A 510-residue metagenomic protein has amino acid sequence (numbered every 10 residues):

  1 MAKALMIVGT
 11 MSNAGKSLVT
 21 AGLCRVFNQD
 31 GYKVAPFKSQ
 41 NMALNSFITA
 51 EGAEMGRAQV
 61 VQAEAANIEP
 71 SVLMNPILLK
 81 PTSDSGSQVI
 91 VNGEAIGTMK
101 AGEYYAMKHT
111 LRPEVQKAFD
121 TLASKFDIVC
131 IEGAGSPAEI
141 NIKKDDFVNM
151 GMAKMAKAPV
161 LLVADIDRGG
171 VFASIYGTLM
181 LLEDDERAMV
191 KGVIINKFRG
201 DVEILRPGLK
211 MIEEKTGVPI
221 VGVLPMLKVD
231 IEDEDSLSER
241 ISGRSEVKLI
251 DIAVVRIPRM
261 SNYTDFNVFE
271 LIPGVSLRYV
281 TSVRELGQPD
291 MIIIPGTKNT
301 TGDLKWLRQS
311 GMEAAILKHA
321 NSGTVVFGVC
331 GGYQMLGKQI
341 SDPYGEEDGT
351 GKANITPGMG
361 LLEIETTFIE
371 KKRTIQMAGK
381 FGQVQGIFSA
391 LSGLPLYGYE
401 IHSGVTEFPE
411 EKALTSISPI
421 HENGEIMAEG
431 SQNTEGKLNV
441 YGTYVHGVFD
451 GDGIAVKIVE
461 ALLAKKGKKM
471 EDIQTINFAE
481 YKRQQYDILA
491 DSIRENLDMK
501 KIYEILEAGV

Functional and structural regions predicted by a protein language model:
M1-V325, D342, E370-K371, G382-V510: Flexible phosphate-sensing "switch/lid" loops adjacent to ATP/NTP-binding sites across phosphate-transfer
C330: Catalytic nucleophile serine of serine hydrolases, specifically the conserved "nucleophile elbow" pentapeptide
G337-L394, G398: A conserved active-site-flanking secondary-structure segment within enzyme catalytic domains
